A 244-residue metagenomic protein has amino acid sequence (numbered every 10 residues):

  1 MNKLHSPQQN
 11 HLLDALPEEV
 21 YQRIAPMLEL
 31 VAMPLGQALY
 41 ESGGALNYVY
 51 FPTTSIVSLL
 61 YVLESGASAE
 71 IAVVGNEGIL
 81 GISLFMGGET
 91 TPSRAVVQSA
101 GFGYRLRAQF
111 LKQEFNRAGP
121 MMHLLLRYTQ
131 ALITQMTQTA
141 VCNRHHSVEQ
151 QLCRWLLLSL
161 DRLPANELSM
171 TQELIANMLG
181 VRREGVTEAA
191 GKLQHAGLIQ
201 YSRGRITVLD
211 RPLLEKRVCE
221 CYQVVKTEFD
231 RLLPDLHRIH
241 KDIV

Functional and structural regions predicted by a protein language model:
M1-P34, I79, L84-F85: Cyclic nucleotide-binding regulatory module and flanking cytosolic helices
A15, V73, R105, S169 (+1 more regions): Short aromatic/basic micro-patch
E19, T54, Q109-F110, A131 (+2 more regions): Alpha-helix/helix-capping structural signal
A38-S99: Cyclic nucleotide-binding regulatory domains
I56, G101-G103, R205: Structural motif
A72-Q130, T134, Q138: Cyclic-nucleotide recognition modules
Q98-A100, F115-R182: Polybasic "coupling" helices that flank or enter modular domains
L158-V244: Phosphate-/nucleic-acid-contacting segments
